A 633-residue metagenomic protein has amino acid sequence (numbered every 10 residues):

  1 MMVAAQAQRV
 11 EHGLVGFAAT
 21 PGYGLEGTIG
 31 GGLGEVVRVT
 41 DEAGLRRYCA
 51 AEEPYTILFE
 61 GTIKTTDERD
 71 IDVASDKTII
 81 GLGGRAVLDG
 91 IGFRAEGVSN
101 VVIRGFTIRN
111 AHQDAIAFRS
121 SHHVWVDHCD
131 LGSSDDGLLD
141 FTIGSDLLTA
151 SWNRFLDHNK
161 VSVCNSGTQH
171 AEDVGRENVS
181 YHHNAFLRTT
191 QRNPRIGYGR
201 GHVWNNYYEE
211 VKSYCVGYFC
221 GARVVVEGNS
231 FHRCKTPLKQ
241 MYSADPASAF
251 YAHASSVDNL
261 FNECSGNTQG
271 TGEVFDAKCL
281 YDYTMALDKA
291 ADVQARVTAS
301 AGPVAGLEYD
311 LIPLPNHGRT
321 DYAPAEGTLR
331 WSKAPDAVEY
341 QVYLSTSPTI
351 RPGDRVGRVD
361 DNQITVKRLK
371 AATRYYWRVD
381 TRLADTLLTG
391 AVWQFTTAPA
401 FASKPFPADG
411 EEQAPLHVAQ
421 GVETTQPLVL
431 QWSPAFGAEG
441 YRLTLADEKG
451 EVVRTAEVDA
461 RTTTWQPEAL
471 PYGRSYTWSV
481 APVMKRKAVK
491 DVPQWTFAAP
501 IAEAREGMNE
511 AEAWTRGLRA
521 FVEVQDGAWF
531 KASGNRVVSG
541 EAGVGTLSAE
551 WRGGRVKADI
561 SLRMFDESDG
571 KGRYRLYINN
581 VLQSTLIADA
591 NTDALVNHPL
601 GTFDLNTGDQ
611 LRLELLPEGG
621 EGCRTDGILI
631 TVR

Functional and structural regions predicted by a protein language model:
R46-P54, I63-I80, A86-G105, R109-H122 (+2 more regions): Extracellular beta-strand-rich solenoid/capping regions of secreted or surface-exposed proteins that bind or remodel
D76-R85, S99-N110, H122-D135, S145-R192 (+3 more regions): Right-handed parallel beta-helix
R195-Y198, H202-Y208, K212-Y309: Extracellular beta-rich repeat passengers
G327-P335, L428-G437: Conserved aromatic anchor
Q341-K370, A384-A391, R442-P471, K485-A488: Recognizes extended acidic, P/S/T-rich segments that occur within or adjacent to Ig-like beta-sandwich modules
A384-A400, K485-I501: Extracellular fibronectin type III
P500-R633: Extracytoplasmic
